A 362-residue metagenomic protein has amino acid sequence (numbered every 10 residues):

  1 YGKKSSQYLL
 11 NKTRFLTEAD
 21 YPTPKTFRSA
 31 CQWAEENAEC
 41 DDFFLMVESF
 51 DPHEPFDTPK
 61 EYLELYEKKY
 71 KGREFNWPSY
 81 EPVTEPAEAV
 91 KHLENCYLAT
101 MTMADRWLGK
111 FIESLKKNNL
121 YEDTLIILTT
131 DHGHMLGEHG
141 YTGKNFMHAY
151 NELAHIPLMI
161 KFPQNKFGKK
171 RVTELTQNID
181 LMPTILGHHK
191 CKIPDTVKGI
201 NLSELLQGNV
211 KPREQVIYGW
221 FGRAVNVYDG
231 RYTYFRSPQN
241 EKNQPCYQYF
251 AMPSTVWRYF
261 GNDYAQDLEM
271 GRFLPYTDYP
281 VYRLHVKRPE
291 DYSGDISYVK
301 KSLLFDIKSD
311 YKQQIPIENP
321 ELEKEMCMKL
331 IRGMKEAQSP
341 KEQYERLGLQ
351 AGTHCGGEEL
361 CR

Functional and structural regions predicted by a protein language model:
Y1-T26, D57-K60, W220: Catalytic-site neighborhoods of secreted/periplasmic enzymes that process anionic sulfate/phosphate groups
Y1-Y8, D41, V47-E85, P157 (+1 more regions): Core domains of carbohydrate- and sulfate-ester-processing enzymes
Y21-N37, N76-T124, H188: A long, amphipathic alpha-helix that forms part of the scaffold/cap immediately adjacent to metal-dependent active
P22-K71, N118-L125, E325: Active-site regions of oxyanion-processing enzymes, predominantly non-cytosolic
D57-E67, S114-G168, T173-Q177, R213: Histidine-centered active-site microenvironments of extracellular/periplasmic hydrolases and transferases
K91-M103, N145-A154, K166-P183, K192-I200: A short beta-strand-to-alpha-helix junction
H134-E138, I179-D180, G187-L303: C-terminal cap/loop subdomain of S1 sulfatases and analogous C-terminal strand-loop tails that border
F273-L303, I307-R362: Long, internal low-complexity/basic segments
